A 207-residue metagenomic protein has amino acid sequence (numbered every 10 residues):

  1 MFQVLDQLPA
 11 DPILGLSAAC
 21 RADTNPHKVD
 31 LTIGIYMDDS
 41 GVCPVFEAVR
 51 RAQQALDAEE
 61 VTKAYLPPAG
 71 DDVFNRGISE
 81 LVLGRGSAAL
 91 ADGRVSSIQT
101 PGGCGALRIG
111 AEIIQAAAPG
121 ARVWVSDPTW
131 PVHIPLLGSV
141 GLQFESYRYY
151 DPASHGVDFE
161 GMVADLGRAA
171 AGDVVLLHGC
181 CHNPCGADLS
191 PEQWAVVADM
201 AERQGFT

Functional and structural regions predicted by a protein language model:
M1-G70, G77-E80, G84: N-terminal "arm"/small-domain region of PLP-dependent enzymes with the aminotransferase-like
A55, E60-G205: Conserved core of the PLP fold type I
